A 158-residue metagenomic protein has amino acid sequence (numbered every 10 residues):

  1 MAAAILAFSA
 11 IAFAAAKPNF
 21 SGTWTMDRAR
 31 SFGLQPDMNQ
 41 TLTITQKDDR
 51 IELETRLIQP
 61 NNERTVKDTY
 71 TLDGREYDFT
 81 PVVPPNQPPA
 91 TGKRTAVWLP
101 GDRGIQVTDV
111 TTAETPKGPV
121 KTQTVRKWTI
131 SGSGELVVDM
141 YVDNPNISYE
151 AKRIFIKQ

Functional and structural regions predicted by a protein language model:
M1-A10: Bacterial N-terminal signal peptides
A14-Q158: Hydrophobic small-molecule pocket/channel-lining residues, especially in calycin-type beta-barrels
